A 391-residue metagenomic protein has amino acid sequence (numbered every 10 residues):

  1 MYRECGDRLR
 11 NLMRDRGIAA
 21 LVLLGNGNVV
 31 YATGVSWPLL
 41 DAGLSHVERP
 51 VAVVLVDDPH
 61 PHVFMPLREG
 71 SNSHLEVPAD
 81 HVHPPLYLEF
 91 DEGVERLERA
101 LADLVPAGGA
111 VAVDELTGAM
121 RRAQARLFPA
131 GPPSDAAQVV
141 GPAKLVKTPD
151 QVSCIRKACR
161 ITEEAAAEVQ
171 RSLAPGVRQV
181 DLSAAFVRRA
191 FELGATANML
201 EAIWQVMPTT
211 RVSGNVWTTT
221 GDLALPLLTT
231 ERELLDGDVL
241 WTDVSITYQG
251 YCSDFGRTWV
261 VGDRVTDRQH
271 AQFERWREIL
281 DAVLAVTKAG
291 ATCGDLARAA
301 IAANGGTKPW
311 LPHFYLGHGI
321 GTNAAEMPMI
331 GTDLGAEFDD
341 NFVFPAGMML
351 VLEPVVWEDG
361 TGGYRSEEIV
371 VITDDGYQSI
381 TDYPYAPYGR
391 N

Functional and structural regions predicted by a protein language model:
M1-N391: Active-site neighborhoods and metal-handling regions in enzymes and metal-associated proteins
